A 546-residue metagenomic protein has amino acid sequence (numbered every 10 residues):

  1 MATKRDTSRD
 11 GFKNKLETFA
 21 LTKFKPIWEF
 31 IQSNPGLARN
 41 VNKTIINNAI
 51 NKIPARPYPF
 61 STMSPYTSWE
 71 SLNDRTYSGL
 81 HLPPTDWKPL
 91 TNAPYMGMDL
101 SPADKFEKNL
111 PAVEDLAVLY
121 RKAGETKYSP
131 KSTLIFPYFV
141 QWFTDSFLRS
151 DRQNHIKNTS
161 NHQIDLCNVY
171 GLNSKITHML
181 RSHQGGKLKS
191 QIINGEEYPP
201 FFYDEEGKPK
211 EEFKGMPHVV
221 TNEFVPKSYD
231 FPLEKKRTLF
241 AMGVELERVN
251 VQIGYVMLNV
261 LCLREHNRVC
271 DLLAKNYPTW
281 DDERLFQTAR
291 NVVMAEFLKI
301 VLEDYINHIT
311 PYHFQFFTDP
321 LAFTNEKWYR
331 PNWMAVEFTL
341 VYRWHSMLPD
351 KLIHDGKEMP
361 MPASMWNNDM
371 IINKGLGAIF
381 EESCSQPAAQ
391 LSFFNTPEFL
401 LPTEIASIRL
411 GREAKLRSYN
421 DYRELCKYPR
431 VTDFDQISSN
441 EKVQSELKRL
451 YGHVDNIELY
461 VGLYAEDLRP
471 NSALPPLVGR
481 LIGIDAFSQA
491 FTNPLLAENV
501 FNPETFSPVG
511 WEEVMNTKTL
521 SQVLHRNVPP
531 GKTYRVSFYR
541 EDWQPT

Functional and structural regions predicted by a protein language model:
M1-R268, L272, T288-I405, R409 (+3 more regions): N-terminal accessory/cap region of cofactor-dependent oxidoreductases and related radical enzymes
V269-L285, R409, D433: Inter-helical turn/loop segments and adjacent helix faces that build the functional surface of alpha-helical bundle
R423, Q436: Residue-level "edge-of-site" marker
